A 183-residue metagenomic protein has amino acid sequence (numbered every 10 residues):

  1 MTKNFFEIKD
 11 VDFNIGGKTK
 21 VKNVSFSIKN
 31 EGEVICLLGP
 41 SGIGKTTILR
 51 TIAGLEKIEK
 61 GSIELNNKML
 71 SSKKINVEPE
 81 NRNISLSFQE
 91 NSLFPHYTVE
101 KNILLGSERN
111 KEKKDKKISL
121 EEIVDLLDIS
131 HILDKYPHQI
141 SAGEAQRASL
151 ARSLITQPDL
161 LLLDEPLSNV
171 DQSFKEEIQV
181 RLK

Functional and structural regions predicted by a protein language model:
G61-S72: Conserved ABC transporter NBD signature motif
K68, K114-I132: Conserved ABC ATPase "signature" region
L70-S85, R109: ABC ATPase NBD coupling module
H96-K117, L126: ABC-type ATPase nucleotide-binding domains, specifically the catalytic core motifs of the NBD
Y136-I140, E144-Q146: Conserved ABC ATPase signature
I155-D159: A short, proline-enriched helix->beta-strand linker immediately N-terminal to the Walker B motif in ABC-type P-loop
L161-E165: Catalytic Walker B motif of ABC-type/P-loop ATPase nucleotide-binding domains
